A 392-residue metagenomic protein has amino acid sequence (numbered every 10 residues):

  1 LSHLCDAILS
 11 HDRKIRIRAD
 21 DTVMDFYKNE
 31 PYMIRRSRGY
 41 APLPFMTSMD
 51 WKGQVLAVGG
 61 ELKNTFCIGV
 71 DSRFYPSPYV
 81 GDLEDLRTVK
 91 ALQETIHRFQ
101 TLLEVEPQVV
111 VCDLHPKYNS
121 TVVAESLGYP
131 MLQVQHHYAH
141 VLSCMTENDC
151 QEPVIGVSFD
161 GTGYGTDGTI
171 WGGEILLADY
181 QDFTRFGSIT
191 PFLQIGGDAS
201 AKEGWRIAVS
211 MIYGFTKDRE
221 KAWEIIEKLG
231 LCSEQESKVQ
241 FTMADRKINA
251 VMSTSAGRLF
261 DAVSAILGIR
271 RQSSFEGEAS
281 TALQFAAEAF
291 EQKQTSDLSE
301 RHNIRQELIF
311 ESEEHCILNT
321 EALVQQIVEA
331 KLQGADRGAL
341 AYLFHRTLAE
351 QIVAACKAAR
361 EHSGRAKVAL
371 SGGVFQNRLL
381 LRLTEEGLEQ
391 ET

Functional and structural regions predicted by a protein language model:
L1-K52, M252-S253: Internal gly/pro-rich beta-alpha loop/helix module that stabilizes soluble enzyme cofactors or their anionic handles
I8, V55-A57, V111, V154-S158 (+2 more regions): Short glycine-aspartate micro-motif
I15-R16, P116-N119, Q135-S143: Short acidic loop-to-helix transition motifs that present clustered carboxylates
R18-D25, C67-D71, P78-Y79, S120-L127 (+4 more regions): Short acidic, glycine/serine/threonine-rich loops at helix termini
Q54-R98, S210-A366, L379-E389: A contiguous, well-structured pocket-lining segment that forms one wall/lid of small-molecule binding clefts in soluble
D113, G128-H140, K367, T384-T392: Conserved phosphate-binding/catalytic loops in two-lobed NTP-binding clefts
D113-Y118, R365-E385: Glycine-rich phosphate-binding loops at beta-strand->alpha-helix junctions
N148-Y213, K217-W223, D245, A250-T254 (+3 more regions): Active-site histidine-anchored catalytic micro-motif
